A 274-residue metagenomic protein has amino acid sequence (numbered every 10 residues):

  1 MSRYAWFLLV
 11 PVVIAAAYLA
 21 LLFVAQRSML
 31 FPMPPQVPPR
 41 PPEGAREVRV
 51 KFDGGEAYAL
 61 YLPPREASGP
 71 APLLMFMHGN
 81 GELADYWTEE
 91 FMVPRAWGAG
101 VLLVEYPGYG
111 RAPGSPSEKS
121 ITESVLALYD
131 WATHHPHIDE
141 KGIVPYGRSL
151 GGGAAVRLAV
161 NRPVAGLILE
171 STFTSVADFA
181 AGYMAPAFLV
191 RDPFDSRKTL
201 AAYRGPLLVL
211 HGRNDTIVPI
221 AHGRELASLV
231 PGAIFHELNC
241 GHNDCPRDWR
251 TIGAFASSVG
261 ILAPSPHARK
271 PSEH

Functional and structural regions predicted by a protein language model:
Y4-K51, A57-L60, H274: An N-terminal hydrophobic leader/cap segment in hydrolases
E56-W131, G153: Membrane-embedded segments
E90, S196, G205, P219-S228: Short alpha-helix in the alpha/beta-hydrolase fold that links the catalytic acid
W131-H135, K141-Y183: Primarily recognizes the serine-hydrolase "nucleophile elbow" in alpha/beta-hydrolase and SGNH/GDSL folds
M184-T199, R204-G205: Active-site nucleophile elbow and catalytic-triad environment of alpha/beta-hydrolase enzymes
A202-R204, V209-D215: Short beta-strand/loop motif that positions the catalytic acidic residue of the alpha/beta-hydrolase fold
R213-V218, H242-D244: Acidic catalytic loop of the alpha/beta-hydrolase fold
R224-H274: C-terminal catalytic histidine-bearing segment of alpha/beta-hydrolase fold enzymes
